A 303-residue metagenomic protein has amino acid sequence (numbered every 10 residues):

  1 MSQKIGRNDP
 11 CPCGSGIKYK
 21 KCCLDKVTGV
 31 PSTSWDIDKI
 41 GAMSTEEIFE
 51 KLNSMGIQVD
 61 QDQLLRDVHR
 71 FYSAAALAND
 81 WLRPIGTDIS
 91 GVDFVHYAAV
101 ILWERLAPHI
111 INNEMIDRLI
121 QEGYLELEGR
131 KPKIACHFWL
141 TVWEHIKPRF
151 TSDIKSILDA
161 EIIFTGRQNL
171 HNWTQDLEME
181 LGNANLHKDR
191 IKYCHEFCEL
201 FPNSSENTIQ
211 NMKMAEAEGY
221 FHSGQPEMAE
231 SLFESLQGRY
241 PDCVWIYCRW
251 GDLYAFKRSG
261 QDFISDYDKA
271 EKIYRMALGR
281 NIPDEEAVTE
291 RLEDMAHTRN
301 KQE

Functional and structural regions predicted by a protein language model:
M1-M43, V92-A98: Acidic/negatively charged segments and metal-coordination signatures
A74-D80, I111-E128, L140, K155 (+3 more regions): Amphipathic alpha-helical repeat scaffolds of TPR domains
W81-A107, P148-F164, R190-F201, E227-L232: Repeat-mediated protein-protein interaction surfaces in helical alpha-solenoids
P132-K133, H187, P226, G260 (+2 more regions): TPR-repeat structural position
W139-E144, S265-D284, E293: TPR/TPR-like (Sel1-like) alpha-helical repeat modules
K147, P202, Y240-P241, I282-P283: Short coil turns that delineate tetratricopeptide repeat
